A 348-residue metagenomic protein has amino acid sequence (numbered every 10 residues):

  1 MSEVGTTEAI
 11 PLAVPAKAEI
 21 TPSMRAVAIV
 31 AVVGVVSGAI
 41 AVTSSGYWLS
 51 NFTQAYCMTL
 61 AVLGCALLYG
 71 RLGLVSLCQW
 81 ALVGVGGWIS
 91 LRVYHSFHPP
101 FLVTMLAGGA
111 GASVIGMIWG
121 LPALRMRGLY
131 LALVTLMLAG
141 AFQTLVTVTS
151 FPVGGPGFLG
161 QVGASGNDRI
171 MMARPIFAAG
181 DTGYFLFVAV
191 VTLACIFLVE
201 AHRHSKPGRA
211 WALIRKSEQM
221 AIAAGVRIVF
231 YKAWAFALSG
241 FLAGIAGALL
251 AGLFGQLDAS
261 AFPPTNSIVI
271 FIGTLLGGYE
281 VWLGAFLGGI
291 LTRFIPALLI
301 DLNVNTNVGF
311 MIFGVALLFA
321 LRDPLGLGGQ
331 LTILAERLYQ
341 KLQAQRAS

Functional and structural regions predicted by a protein language model:
S2-S348: Transmembrane alpha-helices and adjacent helix-loop boundaries
